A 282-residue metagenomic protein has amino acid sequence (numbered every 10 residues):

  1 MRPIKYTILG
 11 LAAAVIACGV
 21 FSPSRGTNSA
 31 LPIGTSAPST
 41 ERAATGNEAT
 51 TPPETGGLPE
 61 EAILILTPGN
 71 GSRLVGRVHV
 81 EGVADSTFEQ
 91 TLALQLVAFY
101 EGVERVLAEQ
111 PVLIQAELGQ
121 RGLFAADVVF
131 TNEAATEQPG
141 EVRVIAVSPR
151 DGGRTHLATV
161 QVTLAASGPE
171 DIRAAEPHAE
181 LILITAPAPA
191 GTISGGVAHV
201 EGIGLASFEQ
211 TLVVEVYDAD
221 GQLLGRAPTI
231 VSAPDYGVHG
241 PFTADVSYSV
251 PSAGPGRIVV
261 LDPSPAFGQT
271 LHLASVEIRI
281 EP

Functional and structural regions predicted by a protein language model:
M1-V15: Sec-dependent bacterial lipoprotein signal peptides
A13, C18, S22-E60, P169-E176: Ser/Thr-rich, Proline-interspersed low-complexity disordered segments
E54-D171, E180-P282: Ser/Thr-rich low-complexity repeats and stalk/linker segments
